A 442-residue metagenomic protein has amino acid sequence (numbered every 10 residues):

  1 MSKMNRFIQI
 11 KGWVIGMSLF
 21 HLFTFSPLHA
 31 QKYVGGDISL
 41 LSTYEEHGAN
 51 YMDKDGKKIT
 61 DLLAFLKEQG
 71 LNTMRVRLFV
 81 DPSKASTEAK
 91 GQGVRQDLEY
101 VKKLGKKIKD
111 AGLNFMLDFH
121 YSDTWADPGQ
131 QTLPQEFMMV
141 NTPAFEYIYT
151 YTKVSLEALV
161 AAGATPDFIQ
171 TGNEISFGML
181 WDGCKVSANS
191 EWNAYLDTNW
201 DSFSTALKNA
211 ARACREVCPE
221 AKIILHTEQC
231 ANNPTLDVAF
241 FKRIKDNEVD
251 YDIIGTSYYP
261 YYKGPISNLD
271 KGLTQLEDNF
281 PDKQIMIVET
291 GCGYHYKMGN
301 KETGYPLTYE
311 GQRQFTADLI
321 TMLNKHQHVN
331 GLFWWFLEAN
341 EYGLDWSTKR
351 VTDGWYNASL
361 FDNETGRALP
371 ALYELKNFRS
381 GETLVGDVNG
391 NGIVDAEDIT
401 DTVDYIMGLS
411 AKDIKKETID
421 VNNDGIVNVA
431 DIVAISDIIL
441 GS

Functional and structural regions predicted by a protein language model:
G12-T24: Bacterial N-terminal signal peptides
Q31-L62: Boundary/entry segment of secreted carbohydrate-active catalytic domains
H47, P128-G129, W181, A231-N247 (+2 more regions): Distinct, well-ordered alpha-helical segments
Y51, A188, K271, Q275-D282 (+2 more regions): Aromatic-rich peripheral "rim/lid" segments of glycoside hydrolase catalytic domains that contact and position glycan
F65-I223, E228-C230: Substrate-binding cleft and catalytic face of glycoside hydrolase catalytic domains, especially the flexible beta-alpha
D167, N173, L225-T227, L236-S267 (+1 more regions): Aromatic- and acid-rich polysaccharide-binding/catalytic face of secreted or lumenal carbohydrate-active enzymes
R215, L384-V388, E417-V421: Calcium-binding motifs, dominated by EF-hand helix-loop-helix domains
V388-D413, D424-S442: Alpha-helical segments with a strong preference for the paired helices of cellulosomal dockerin domains
